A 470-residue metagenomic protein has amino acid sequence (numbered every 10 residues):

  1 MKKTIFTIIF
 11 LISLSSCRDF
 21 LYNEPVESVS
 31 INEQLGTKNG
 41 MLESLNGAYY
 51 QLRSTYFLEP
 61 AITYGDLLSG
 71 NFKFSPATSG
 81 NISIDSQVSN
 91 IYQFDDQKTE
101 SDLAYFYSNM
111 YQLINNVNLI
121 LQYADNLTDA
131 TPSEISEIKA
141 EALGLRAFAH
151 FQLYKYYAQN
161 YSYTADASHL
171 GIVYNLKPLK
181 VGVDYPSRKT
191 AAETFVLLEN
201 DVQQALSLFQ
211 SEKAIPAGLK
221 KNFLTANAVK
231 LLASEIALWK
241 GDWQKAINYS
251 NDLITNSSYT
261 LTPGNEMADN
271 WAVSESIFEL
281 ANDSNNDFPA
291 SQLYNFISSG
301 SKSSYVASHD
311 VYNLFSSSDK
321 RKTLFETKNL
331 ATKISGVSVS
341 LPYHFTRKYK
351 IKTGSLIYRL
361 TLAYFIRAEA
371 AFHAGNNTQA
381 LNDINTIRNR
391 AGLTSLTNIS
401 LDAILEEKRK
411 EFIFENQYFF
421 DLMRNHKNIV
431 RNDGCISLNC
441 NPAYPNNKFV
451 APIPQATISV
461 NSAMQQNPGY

Functional and structural regions predicted by a protein language model:
M1-E27: Bacterial Sec-dependent N-terminal signal peptides
C17-S69, F315, L381, V430-Y470: Membrane-proximal, proline-rich intrinsically disordered regions
I31-N32, E59-G80, L153, A158-I172 (+2 more regions): Short, surface-exposed recognition loops and adjoining beta-strand edges that mediate ligand/DNA contacts, enriched
A61, P216, F223, G241-L360 (+4 more regions): Hydrophobic-face positions in mid-chain alpha helices that act as interaction patches
S83-Y157, K189, S207-Q210, K350-S355 (+2 more regions): Conserved, well-structured interaction surfaces
